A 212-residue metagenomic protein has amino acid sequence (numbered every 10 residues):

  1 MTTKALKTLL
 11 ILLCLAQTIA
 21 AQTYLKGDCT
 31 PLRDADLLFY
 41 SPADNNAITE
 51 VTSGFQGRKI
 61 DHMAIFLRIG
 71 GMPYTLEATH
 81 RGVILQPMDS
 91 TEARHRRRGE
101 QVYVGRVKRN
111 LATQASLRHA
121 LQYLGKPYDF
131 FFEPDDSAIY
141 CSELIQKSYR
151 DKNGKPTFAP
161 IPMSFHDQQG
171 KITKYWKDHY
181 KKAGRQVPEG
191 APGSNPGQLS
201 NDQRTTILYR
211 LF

Functional and structural regions predicted by a protein language model:
T2-K4, C29-T30: A general structural signal for short secondary-structure junctions and capping/turn motifs
T3-I11: Sec-dependent signal peptide recognition, specifically the positively charged N-region followed immediately by
A16-T18: N-terminal signal peptide c-region/cleavage motif recognized by signal peptidases
A20-F212: Cysteine-nucleophile amide-bond enzymes
